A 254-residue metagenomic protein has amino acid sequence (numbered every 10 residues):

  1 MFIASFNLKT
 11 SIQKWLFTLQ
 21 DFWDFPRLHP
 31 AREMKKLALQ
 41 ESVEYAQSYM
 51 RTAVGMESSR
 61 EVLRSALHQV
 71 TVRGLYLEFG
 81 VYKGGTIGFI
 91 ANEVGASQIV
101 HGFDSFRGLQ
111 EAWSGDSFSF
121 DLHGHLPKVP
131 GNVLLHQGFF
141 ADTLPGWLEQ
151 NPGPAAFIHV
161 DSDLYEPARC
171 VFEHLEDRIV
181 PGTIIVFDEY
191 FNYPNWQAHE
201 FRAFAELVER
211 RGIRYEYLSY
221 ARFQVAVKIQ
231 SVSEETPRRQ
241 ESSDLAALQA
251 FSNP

Functional and structural regions predicted by a protein language model:
M1-S58, V70: Rossmann-like AdoMet
K36-A53, R64, H68-N253: S-adenosylmethionine/decaboxylated-SAM
